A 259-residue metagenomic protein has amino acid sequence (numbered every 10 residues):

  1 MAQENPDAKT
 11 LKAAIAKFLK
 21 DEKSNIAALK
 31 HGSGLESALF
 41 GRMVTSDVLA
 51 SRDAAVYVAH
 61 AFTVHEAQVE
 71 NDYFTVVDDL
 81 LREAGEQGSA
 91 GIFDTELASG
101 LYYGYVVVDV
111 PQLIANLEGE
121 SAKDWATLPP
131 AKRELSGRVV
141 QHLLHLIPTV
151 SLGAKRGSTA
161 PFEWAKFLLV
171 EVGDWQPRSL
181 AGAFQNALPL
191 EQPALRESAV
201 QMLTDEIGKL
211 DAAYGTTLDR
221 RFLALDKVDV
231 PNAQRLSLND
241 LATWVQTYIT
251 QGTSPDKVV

Functional and structural regions predicted by a protein language model:
M1-V259: Basic polyanion-binding and macromolecular-assembly surfaces
